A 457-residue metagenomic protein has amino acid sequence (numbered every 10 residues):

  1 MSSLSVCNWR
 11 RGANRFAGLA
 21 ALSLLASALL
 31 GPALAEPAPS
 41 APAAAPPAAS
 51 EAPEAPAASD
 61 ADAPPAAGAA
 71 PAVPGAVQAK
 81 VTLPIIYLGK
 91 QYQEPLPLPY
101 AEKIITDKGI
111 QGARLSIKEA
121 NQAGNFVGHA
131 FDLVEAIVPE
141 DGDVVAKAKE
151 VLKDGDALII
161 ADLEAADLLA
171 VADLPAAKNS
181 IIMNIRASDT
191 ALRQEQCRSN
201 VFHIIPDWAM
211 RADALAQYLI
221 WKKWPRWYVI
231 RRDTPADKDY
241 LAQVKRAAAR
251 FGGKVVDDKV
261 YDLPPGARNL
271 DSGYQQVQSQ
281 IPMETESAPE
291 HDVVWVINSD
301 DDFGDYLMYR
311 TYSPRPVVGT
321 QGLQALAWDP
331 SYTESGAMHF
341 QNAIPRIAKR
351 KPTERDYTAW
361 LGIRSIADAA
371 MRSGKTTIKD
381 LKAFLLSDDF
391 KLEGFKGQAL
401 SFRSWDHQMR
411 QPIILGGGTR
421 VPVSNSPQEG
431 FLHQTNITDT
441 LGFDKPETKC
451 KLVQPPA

Functional and structural regions predicted by a protein language model:
M1-A13: N-terminal secretory signal peptides that target proteins for export/translocation
S2-S5, L19, L25, E36-A457: Extracytosolic ligand-binding ectodomains
G12-L25, L29: Sec-dependent N-terminal signal peptides
G31-A35: Sec/Tat signal peptide C-region and signal peptidase I cleavage site
